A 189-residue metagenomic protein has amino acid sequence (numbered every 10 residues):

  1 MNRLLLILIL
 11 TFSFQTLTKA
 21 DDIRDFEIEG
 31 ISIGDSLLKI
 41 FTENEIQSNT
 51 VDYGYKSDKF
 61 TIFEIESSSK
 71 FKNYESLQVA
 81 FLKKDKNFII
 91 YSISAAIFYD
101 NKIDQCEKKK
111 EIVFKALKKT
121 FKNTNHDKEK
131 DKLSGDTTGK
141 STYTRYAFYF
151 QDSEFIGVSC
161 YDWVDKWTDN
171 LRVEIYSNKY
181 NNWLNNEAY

Functional and structural regions predicted by a protein language model:
L4-L17: Sec-dependent N-terminal signal peptides
A20-I62, I89-Y189: Non-cytosolic coordination micro-motifs
E64-I89: Compositionally biased P/S/T/G-rich terminal and signal peptide-adjacent segments that lie outside catalytic cores
